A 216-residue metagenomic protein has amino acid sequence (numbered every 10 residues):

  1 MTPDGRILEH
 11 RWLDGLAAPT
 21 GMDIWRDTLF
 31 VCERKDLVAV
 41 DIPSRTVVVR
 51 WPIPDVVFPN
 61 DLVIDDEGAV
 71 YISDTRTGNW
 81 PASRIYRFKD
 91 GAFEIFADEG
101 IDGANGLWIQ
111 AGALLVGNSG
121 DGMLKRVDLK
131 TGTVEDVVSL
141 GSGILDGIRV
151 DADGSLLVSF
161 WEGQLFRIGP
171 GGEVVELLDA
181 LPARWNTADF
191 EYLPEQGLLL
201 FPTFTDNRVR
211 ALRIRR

Functional and structural regions predicted by a protein language model:
T2-R6, D41-T46, F88-A92, D128-T133 (+2 more regions): Short loop/turn segments that connect beta-strands within beta-propeller blades
R6-L13, T46-P52, A92-E99, G132-S139 (+1 more regions): A short beta-strand motif characteristic of beta-propeller blades
I7, I72-T77, P202-V209: N-terminal non-globular leader segments, chiefly Sec-dependent signal peptides
D14-R34, P54-R76, E99-A113, D121-G122 (+3 more regions): Beta-rich, blade/repeat-based domains predominating in secreted/periplasmic proteins but also intracellular
D36-V38, S83-Y86, M123-K125, Q164-F166 (+1 more regions): A short loop-to-beta-strand structural motif that recurs across blades of beta-propeller domains
R76-A111, G117-V138: Histidine/lysine/aspartate-rich catalytic loop segments that bind and position anionic ligands
N186-R216: Blade-level signature of beta-propeller repeat domains, shared across WD40, Kelch, NHL, RCC1 and BNR/Asp-box propellers
